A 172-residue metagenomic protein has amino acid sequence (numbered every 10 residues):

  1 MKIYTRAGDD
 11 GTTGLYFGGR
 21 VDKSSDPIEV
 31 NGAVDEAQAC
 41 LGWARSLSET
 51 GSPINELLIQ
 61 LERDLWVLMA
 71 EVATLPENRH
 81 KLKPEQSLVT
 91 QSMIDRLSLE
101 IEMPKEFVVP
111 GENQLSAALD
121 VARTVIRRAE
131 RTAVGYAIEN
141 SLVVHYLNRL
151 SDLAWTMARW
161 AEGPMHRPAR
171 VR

Functional and structural regions predicted by a protein language model:
M1-R172: Phosphate/pyrophosphate-binding loop motifs in nucleotide- or prenyl diphosphate-using proteins
